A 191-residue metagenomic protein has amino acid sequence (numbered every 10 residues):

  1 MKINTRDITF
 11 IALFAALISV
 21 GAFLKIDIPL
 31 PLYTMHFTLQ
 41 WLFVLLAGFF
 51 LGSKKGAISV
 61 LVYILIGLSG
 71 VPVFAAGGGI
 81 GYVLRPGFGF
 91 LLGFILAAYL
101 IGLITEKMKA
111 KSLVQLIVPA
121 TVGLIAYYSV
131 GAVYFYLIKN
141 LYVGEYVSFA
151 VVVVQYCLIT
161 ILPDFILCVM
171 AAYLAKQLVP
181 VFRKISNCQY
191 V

Functional and structural regions predicted by a protein language model:
M1-A57: Hydrophobic transmembrane alpha-helices
R6-F14, F37-V44, G56, P86 (+5 more regions): Residue-level signature of transmembrane alpha-helical entry/exit and packing/kink sites in multi-pass membrane
T9-L13, V20, I80-S129: Short helix-perturbing small/polar motifs within transmembrane alpha-helices
L17, G21, K25, A47 (+10 more regions): Alpha-helical membrane-inserting segments
A22-H36, I64-A97: Interfacial aromatic-anchored transmembrane helix boundaries in multi-pass membrane proteins
P29-L42, L61-V73, T105-I117, L178: Hydrophobic alpha-helical transmembrane segments
Y33, S112-C188: Membrane-embedded alpha-helical hairpins and interfacial helices in multi-pass inner-membrane proteins
